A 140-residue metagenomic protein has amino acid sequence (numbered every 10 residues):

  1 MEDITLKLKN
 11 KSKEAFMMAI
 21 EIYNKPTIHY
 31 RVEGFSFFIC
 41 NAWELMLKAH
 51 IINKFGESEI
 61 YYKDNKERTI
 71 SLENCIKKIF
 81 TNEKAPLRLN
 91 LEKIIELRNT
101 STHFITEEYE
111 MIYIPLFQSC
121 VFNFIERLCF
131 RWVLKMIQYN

Functional and structural regions predicted by a protein language model:
M1-F35, Y61: Charged alpha-helical initiation segments
E2-K9, V32-S36, K84-L91, E110 (+1 more regions): Amphipathic, non-membrane alpha-helical segments in soluble helical-bundle scaffolds
N10, C40, E44, E92 (+2 more regions): Generic structural signal for well-ordered, non-transmembrane alpha-helical segments in soluble/cytosolic regions
S12-K13, V32-I52: Short, hydrophobic, well-ordered secondary-structure elements
M46-K54, I105, F124-L128, W132: A generic secondary-structure signal for well-formed alpha-helical elements
I51-I114: A broadly used, surface-exposed interaction patch
Y113-N140: Amphipathic, Lys/Arg-enriched alpha-helical patches that create a basic surface for binding polyanionic ligands
